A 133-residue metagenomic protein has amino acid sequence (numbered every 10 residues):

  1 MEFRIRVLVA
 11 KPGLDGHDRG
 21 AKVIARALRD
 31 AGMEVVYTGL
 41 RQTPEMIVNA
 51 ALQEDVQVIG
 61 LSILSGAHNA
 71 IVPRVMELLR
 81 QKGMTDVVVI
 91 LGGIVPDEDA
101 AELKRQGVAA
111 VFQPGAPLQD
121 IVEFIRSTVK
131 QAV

Functional and structural regions predicted by a protein language model:
M1-I5: Non-catalytic signal-transmission and effector/linker regions of two-component phosphorelay proteins
L8-A10: Short hydrophobic segments within beta-strands
G13: A glycine- and charged-residue-rich anion-binding loop/surface
A21-R126, K130-Q131: Cofactor-cradling patches in redox/metallo enzymes
